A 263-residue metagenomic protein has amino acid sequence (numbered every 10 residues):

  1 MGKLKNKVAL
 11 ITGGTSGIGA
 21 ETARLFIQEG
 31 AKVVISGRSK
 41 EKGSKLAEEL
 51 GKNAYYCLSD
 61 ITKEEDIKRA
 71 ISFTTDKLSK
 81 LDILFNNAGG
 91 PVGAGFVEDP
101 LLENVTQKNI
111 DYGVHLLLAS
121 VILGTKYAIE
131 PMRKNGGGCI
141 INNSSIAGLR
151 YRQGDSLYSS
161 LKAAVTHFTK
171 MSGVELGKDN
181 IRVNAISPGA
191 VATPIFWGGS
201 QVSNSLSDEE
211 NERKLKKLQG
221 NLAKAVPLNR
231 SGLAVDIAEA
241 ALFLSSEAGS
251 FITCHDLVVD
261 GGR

Functional and structural regions predicted by a protein language model:
T15-S16, S39: Conserved glycine-rich cofactor-binding loop
P91-D111, K134, G154, W197: Conserved mid-core segment of classical short-chain dehydrogenase/reductases
E103-I122, G137, I141, Y158 (+1 more regions): Catalytic Tyr-X3-Lys loop
I122, L228-V259: C-terminal substrate-recognition "lid" of short-chain dehydrogenase/reductases
T125, L161, T169: Active-site helix of classical SDR
E130, V174-E175, S250: Alpha-helical segment proximal to the catalytic Tyr-Lys
S145: Residue(s) in the substrate-gating loop at a strand-loop-helix junction that position the organic substrate next
G177, R182, I252-C254: Short, small/polar-rich loop/turn modules that mediate ligand/substrate recognition or access, typified
